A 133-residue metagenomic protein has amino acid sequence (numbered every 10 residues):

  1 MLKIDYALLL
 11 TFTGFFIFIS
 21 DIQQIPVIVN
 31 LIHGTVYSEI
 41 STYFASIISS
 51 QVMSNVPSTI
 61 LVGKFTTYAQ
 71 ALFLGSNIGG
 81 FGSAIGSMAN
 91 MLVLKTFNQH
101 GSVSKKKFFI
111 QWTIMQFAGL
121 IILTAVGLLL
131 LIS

Functional and structural regions predicted by a protein language model:
M1-T67: Transmembrane helical segments that form the transport core of multi-pass membrane transport proteins
Y43-S133: C-terminal transmembrane helix pair
